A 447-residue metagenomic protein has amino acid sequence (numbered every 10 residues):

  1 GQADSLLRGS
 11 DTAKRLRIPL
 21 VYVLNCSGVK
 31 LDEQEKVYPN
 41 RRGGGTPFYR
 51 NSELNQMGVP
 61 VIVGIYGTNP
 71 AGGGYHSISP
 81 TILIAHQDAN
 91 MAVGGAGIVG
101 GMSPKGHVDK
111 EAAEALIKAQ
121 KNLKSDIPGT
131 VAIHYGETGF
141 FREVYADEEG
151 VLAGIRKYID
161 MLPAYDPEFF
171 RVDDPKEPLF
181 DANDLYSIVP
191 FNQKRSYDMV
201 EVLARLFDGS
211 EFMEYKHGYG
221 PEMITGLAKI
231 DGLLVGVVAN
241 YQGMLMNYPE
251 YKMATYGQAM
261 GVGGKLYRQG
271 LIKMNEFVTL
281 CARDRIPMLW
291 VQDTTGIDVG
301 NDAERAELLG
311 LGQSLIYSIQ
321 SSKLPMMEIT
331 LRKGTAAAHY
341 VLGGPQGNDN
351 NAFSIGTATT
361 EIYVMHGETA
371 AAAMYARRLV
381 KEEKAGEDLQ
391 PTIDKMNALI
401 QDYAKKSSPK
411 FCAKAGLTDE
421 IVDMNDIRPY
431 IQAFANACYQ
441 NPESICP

Functional and structural regions predicted by a protein language model:
G1-P447: Ligand-binding clefts of soluble mixed alpha/beta catalytic domains
